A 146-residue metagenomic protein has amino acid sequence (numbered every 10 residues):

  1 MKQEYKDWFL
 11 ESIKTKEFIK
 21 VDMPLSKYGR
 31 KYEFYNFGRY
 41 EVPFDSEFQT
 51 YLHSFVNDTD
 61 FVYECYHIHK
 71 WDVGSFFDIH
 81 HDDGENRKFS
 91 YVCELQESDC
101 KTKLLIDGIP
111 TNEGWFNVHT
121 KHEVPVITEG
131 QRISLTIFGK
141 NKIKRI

Functional and structural regions predicted by a protein language model:
M1-D60: Non-heme Fe(II)/2-oxoglutarate
Q49-I146: Catalytic core of non-heme Fe(II) oxygenases with the double-stranded beta-helix
